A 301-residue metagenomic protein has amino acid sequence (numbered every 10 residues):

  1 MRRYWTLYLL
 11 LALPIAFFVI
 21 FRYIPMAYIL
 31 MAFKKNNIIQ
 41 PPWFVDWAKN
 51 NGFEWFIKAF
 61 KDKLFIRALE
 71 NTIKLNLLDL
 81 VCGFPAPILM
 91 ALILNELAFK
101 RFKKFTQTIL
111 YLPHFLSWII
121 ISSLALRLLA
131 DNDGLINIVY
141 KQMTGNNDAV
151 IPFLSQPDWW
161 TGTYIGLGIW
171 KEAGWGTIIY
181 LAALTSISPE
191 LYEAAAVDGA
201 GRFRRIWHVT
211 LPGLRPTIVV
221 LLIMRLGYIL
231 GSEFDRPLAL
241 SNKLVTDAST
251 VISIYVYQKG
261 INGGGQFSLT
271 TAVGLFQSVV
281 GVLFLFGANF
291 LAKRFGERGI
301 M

Functional and structural regions predicted by a protein language model:
R3-M301: A structural signal for multi-pass alpha-helical bundles of membrane permease subunits that mediate small-molecule
